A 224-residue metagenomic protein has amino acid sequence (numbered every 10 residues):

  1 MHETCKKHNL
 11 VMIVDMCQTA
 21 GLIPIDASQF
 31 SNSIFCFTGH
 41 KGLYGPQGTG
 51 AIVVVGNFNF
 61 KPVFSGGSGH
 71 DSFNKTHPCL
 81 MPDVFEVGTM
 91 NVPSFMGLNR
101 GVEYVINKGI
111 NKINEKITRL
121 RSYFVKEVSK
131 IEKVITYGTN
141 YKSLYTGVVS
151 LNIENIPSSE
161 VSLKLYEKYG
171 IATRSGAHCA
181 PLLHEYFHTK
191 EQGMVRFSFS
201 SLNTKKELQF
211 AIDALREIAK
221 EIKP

Functional and structural regions predicted by a protein language model:
M1-N32: Catalytic PLP-binding core of fold-type I/II PLP enzymes
K7-H8, I131, Y169: Helix C-cap/helix->beta junction micro-motif
F30-I34, Y169-G170, E191: Glycine-enriched alpha-helix->loop->beta-strand junction motifs that scaffold or abut catalytic
F30-N74: Active-site PLP attachment segment
M81-K126, I222: Structural signature of PLP-dependent enzymes
T118, S122, V134-A177, Y186-F187: Conserved PLP-binding catalytic core of the aspartate aminotransferase-like
K168, L183-P224: PLP-dependent enzyme catalytic core of the Aspartate aminotransferase-like
